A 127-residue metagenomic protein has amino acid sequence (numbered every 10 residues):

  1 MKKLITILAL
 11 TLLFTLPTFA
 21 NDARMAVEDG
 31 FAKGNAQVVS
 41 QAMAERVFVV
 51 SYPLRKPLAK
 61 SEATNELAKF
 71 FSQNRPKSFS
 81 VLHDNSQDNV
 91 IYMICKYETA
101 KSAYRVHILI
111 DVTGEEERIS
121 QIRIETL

Functional and structural regions predicted by a protein language model:
L4-L16: Sec-dependent N-terminal signal peptides
A20-N35: Short, aromatic-enriched amphipathic alpha-helices that serve as compact interaction elements
A32, K56-K60: Solvent-exposed, acidic/flexible segments
N35-R46: Short, well-ordered alpha-helical segments enriched in acidic and aromatic residues
F48-K56: A short gly/proline-enriched turn/hairpin at secondary-structure junctions
N65-S102: Surface-exposed, charged secondary-structure patches
A103-L127: Short beta-strand edge/turn micro-motifs at domain boundaries
